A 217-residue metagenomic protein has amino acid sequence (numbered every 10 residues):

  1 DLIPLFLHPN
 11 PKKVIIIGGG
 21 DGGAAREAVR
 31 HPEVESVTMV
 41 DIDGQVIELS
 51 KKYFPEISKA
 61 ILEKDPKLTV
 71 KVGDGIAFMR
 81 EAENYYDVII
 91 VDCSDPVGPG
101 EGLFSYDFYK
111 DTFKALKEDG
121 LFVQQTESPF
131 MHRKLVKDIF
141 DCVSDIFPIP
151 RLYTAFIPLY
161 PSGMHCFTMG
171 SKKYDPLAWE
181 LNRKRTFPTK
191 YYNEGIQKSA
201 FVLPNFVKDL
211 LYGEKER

Functional and structural regions predicted by a protein language model:
D1-D119, M131-L135: The AdoMet/dcAdoMet-binding core of the Class I SAM-like
A82-E83, P161-G163: Short glycine/proline-enriched turns and hinge-like loops at secondary-structure junctions
S94, E127-P129, A155: Histidine- and/or cysteine-centered catalytic micro-motif in compact active-site loops
Y109-K110, K134-I157, T168: Conserved Class I S-adenosyl-L-methionine
D119-T126: Conserved beta-strand signature within the Rossmann-like core of class I S-adenosyl-L-methionine
D141, S162-R217: SAM/dcSAM-binding transferase cores
